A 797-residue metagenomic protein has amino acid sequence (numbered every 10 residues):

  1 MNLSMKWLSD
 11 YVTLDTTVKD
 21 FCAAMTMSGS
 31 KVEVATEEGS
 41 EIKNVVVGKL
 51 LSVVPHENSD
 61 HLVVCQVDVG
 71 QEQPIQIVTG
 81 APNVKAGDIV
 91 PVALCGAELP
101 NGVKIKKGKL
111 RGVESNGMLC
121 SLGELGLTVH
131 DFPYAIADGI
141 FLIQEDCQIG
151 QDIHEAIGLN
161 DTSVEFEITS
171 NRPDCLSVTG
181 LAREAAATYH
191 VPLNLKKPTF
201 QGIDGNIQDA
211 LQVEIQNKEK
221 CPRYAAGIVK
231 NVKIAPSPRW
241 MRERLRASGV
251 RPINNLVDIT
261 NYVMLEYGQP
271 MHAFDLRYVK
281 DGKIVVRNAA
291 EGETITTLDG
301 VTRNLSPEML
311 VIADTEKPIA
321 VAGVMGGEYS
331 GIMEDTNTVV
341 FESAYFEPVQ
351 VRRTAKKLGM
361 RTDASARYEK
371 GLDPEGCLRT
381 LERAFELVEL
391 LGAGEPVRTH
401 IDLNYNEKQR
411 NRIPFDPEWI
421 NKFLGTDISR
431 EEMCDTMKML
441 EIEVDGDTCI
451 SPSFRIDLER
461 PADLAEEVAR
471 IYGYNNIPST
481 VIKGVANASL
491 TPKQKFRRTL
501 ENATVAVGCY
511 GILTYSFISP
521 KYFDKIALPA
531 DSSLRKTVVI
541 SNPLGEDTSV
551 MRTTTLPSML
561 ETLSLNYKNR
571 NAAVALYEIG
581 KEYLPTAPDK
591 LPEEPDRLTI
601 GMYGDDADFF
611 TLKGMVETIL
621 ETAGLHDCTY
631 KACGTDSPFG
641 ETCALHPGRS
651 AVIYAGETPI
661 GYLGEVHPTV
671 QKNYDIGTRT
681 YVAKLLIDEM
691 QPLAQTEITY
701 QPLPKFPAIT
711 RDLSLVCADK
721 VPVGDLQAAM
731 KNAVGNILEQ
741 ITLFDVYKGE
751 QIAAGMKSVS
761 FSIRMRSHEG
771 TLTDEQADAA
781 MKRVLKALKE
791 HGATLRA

Functional and structural regions predicted by a protein language model:
M1-G205, V340, G359, D363 (+4 more regions): Phosphate-backbone binding interfaces of nucleic-acid-interacting proteins
N2, M439-I442, T586-E594, T599 (+1 more regions): A carboxyl-terminal module marker
M5, V63, Y189, L193-E293 (+1 more regions): Glycine/proline-enriched, intrinsically flexible loops and inter-domain linkers
E33, V47-Q76, E243, N254 (+1 more regions): Conserved mixed alpha/beta core segments that line enzyme active sites in large multi-domain catalysts
G39-K43, F200-I203, V485-T491, T514-S533 (+2 more regions): Beta-rich nucleic-acid/ligand-interaction surfaces
E114-D131, A135-F141, H154, I312-K408 (+4 more regions): Mobile "lid/hinge" segments at catalytic clefts and subdomain interfaces of large enzymes
G180, I413-A572, R711, R764-H768 (+2 more regions): Extended, well-folded interaction surfaces typified by the phenylalanyl-tRNA synthetase beta subunit core
Y189-I215, G392-I420, D427: Terminal amphipathic helices with adjacent charged low-complexity linkers/tails
